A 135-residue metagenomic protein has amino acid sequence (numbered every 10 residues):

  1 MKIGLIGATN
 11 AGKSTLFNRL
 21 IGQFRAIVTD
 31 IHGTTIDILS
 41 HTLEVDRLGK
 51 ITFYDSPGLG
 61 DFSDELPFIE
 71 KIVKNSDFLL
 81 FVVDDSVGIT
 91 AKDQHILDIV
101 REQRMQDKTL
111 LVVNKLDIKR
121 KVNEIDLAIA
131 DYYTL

Functional and structural regions predicted by a protein language model:
M1-S63: Conserved G1/Walker A P-loop phosphate-binding module
V45-G49, L66-L135: Conserved C-terminal guanine-recognition region of P-loop GTPase G domains, centered on the G4
